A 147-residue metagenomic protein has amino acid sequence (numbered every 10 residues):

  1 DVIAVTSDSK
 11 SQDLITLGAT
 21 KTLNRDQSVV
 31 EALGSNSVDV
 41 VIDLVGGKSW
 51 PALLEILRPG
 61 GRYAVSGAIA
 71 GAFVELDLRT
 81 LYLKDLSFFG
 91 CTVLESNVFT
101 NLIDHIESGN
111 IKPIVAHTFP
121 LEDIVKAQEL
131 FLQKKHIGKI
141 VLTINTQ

Functional and structural regions predicted by a protein language model:
D1-S49: Adenosine-nucleotide cofactor-binding segment
D8, I69, L94: Residues in the short beta-alpha loop(s) of Rossmann-like NAD(P)-binding domains
L14, V41, L53, F88 (+3 more regions): Terminal peptide-recognition signature
V40, R62-V65, I140: Conserved catalytic-site loops of classical short-chain dehydrogenases/reductases
G47-K48, I69-A70, Q147: Short glycine-rich anion-binding loops that position phosphate/pyrophosphate groups of nucleotides and phosphorylated
E55-L57: Conserved helix-to-beta-strand junction in the class I
P59-S66, E75-V115: Rossmann-fold dehydrogenase core element
S96-Q147: C-terminal hydrophobic helical "lid"/dimerization subdomain of Rossmann-like NAD(P)H-dependent oxidoreductases
